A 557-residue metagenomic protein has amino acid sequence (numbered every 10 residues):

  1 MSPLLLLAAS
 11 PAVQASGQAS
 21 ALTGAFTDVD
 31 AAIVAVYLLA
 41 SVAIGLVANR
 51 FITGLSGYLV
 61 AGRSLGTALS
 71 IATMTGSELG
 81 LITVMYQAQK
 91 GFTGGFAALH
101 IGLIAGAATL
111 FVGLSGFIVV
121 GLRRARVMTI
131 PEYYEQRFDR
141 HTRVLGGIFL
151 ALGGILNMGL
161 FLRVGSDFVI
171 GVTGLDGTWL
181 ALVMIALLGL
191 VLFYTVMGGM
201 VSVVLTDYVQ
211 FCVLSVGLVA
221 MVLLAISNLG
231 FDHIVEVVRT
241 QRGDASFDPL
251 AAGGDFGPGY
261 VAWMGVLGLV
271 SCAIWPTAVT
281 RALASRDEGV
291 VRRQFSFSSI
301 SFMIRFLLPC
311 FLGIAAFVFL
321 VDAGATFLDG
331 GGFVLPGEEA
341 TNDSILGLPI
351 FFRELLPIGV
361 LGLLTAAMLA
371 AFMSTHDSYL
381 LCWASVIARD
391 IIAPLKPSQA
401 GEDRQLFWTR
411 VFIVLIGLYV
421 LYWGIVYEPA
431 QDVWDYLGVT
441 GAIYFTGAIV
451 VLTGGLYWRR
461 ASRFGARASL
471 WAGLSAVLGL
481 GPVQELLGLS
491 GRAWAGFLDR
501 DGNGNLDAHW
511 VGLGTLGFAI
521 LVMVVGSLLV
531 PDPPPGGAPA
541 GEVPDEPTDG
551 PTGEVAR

Functional and structural regions predicted by a protein language model:
S2-R557: Membrane-embedded helix-loop-helix hairpins and adjacent transmembrane boundary segments in multi-pass transporters
